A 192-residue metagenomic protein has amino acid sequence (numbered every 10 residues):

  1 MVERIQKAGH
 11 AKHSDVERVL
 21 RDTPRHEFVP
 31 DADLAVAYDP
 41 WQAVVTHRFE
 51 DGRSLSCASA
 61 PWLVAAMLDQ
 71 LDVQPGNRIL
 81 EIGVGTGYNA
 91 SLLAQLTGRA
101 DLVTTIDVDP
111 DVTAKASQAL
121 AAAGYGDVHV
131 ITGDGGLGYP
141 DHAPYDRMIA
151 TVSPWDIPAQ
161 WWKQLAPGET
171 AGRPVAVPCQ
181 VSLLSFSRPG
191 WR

Functional and structural regions predicted by a protein language model:
M1-L80, V84-G85, N89, V112 (+1 more regions): Class I SAM-dependent transferase core
D39, G172, S187: Residues in well-ordered beta-strands of folded domains
W41, W62, W155, W161-W162 (+1 more regions): A residue-identity detector for tryptophan
E50-G52, W162, C179-V181: Short C-terminal domain-edge/linker segments immediately following a structured domain
D69-G172, A176-P178: Conserved nucleotide-cofactor-binding alpha/beta core module
L183-R192: Class I S-adenosyl-L-methionine
